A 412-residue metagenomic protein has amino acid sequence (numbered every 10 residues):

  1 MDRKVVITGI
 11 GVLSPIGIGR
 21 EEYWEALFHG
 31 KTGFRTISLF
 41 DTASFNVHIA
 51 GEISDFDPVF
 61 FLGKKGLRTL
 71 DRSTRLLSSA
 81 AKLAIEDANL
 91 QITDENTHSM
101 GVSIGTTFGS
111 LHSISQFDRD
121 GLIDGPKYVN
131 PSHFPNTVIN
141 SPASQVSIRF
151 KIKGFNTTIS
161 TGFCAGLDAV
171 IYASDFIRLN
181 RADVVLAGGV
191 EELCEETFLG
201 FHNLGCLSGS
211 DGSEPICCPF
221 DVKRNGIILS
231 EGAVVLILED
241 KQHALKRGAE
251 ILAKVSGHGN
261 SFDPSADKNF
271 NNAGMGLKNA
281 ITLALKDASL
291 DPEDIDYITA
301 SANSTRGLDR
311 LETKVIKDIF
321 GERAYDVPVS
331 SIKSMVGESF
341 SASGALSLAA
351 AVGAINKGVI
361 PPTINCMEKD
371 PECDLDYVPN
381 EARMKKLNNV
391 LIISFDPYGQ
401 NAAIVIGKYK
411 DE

Functional and structural regions predicted by a protein language model:
M1-G66, Q242-K254, A349-T363, A402 (+1 more regions): ACP-dependent fatty acid/polyketide chain-elongation machinery
K4-T8, K31-T36, G212-A288, D296-Y297 (+2 more regions): Condensing-enzyme catalytic core mediating Claisen C-C bond formation in acyl metabolism
I7, E22-W24, K31-T161, V190-F198 (+1 more regions): Conserved beta-ketoacyl condensing-enzyme motif
V12-P15, E21, G63-K82, V129-V138 (+5 more regions): Active-site pocket-shaping loop/turn-to-helix segments
E21-F28, H112-K127, F176-R178, G200-D211 (+4 more regions): A glycine- and small-aliphatic-rich helix-loop capping segment at beta-alpha/alpha-beta transitions that lines
L77-L90, I139-P142, S147-F150, N156-G189 (+3 more regions): Active-site-proximal alpha-helical scaffold in enzymes
I123-N130, I171, D175, L179 (+5 more regions): Glycine-/small-residue-rich "gating" segment that lines the acyl/pantetheine channel and substrate pocket
R181-N225, H258-N272, A300-D309, D326-D376: Acyl-CoA/ACP chain-elongation machinery
